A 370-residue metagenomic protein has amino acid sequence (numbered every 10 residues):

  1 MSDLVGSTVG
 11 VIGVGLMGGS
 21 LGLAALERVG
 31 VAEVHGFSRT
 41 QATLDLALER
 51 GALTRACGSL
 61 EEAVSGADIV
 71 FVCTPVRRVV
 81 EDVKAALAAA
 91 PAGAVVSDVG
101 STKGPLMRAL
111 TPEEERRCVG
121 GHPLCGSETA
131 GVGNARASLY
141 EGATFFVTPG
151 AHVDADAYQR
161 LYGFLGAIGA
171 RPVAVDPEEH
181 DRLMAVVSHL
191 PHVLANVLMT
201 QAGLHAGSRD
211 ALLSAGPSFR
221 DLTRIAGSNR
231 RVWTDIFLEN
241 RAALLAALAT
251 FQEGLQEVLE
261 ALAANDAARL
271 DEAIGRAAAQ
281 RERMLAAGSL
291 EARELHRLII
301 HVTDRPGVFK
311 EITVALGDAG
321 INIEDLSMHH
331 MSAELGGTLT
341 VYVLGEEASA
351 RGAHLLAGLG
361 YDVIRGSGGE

Functional and structural regions predicted by a protein language model:
M1-V64, I69: NAD(P)+-binding Rossmann beta1-loop-alpha1 motif at the extreme N-terminus of oxidoreductases
S38-T40, G100, H329: Residues in the short beta-alpha loop(s) of Rossmann-like NAD(P)-binding domains
L60-A90, A94-S97: Rossmann-like NAD(P)-binding element
D82-G133: Rossmann-like NAD(P)(H) cofactor-binding subdomain of soluble oxidoreductases
L139-G227: Internal alpha-helical scaffold of NAD(P)-dependent oxidoreductase catalytic cores
S208-A277: Interdomain hinge/lid region at the active-site interface of Rossmann-like NAD(P)-dependent oxidoreductases
Q280-E370: A conserved regulatory-domain signal marking ACT and ACT-like small-molecule sensing domains and adjacent regulatory
